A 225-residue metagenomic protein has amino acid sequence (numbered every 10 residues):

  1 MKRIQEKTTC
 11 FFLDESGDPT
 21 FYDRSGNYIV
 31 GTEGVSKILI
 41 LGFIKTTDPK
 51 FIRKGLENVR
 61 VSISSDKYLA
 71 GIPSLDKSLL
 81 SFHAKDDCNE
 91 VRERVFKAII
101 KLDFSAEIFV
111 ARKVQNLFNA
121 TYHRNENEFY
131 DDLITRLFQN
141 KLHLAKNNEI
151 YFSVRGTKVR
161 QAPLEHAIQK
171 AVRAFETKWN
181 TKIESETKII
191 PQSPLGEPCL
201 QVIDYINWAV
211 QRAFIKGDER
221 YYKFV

Functional and structural regions predicted by a protein language model:
M1-V225: Phosphate-ester processing/binding pockets and catalytic centers
